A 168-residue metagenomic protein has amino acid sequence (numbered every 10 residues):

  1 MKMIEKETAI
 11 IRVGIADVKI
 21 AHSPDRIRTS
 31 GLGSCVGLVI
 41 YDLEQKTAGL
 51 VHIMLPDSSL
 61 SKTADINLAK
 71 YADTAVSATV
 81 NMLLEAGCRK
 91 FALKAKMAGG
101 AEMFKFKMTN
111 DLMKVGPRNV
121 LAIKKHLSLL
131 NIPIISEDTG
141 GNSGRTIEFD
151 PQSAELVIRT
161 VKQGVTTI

Functional and structural regions predicted by a protein language model:
M1-P24, L32: Basic, amphipathic N-terminal segments that precede the first structured/catalytic domain
V13, R28, L50, I134-D138 (+1 more regions): General beta-strand structural signal in soluble alpha/beta enzymes
I15-D17, S23-D25, S34, D42 (+3 more regions): N-terminal intrinsically disordered, cationic/polar leader segments that include organellar targeting peptides
R28-A86: Conserved mixed alpha/beta catalytic, RNA-binding, or beta-rich assembly cores of soluble enzyme, regulatory
M54-S59, G99-M103, G140-N142: Acidic, glycine-rich active-site loops and adjacent beta-strand->loop/helix elements that engage anionic groups
F91-G99: Short glycine-rich phosphate-binding loop at a beta-alpha junction
E102-G116: Phosphate/ribose-phosphate-bearing ligand recognition and processing surfaces, centered on ADP-ribose/NAD(+/P+) systems
L112-I168: Divalent-metal-activated hydrolytic enzyme cores
